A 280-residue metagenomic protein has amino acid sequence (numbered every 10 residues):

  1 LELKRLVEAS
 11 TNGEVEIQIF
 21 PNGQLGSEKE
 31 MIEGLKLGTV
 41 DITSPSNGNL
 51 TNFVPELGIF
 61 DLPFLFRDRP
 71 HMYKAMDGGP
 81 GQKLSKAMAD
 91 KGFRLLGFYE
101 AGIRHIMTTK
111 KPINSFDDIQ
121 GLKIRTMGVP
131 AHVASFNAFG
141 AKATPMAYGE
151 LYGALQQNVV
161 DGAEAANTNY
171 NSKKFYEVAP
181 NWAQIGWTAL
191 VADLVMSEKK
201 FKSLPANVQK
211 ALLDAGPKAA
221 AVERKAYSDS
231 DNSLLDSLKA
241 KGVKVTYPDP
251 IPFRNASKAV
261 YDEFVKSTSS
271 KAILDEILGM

Functional and structural regions predicted by a protein language model:
L1-H71, P80, K86-M280: N-terminal secretory/targeting leader peptides
